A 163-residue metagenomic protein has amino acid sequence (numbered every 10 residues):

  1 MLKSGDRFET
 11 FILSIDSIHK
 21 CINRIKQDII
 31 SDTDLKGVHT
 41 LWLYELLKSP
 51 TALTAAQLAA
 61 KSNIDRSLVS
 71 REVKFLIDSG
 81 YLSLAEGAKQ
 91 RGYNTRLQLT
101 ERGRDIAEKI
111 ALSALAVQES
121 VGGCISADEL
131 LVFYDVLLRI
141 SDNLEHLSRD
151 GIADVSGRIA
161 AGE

Functional and structural regions predicted by a protein language model:
M1-S4, D128-E163: C-terminal regulatory/oligomerization modules of transcriptional regulators
M1-T33, S79-Y81: N-terminal leader segment of winged-helix/HTH proteins
R7, I18, V38-L41, T95 (+2 more regions): N-terminal positioning helix adjacent to the helix-turn-helix/winged-helix DNA-binding module
I15-I18, I22-I25, I29, S62 (+2 more regions): Alpha-helical linker/hinge and terminal dimerization helices associated with HTH transcriptional regulators
R24-L68: N-terminal helix-turn-helix DNA-binding core of bacterial DNA-binding proteins
A55, V73-K74: Short, hydrophobic-biased segments on the C-terminal half of alpha helices that form "recognition helices"
K74-D135: Charged, amphipathic alpha-helical coiled-coil/dimerization segments
